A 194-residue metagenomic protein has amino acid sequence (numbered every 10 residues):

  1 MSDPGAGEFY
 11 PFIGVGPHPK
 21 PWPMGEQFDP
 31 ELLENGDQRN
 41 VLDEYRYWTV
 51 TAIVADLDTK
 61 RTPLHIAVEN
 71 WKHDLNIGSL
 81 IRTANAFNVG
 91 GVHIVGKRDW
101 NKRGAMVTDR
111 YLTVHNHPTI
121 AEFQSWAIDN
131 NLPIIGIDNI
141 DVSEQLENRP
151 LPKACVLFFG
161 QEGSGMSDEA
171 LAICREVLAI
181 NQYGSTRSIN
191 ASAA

Functional and structural regions predicted by a protein language model:
M1-A193: Post-transcriptional modification and biogenesis factors for structured RNAs of the translation apparatus
